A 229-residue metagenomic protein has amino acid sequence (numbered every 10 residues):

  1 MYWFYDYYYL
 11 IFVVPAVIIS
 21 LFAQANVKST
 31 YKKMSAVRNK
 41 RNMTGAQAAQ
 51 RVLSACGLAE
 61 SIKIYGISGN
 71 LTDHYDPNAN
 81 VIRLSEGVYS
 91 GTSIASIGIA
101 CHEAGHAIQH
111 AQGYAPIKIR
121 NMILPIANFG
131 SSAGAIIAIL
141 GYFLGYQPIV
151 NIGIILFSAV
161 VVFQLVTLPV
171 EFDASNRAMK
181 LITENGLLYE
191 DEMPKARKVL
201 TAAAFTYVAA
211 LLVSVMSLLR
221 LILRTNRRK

Functional and structural regions predicted by a protein language model:
M1-T30, G141, Q147-I154, V160-L165: Hydrophobic alpha-helical transmembrane segments of small proteolipidic membrane proteins, enriched in energy-coupled
Y2-W3, Q24-A127, V162-M216, L223-K229: Polar-ligand-bearing catalytic/cofactor-coordination segments of membrane-embedded or membrane-tethered inner-membrane
V13, N128-S131, A135, I154-F157: Residues within membrane-spanning alpha-helices of integral membrane proteins, especially the hydrophobic core/packing
S20, Q24, A138, G145 (+2 more regions): Hydrophobic alpha-helical segments of integral membrane proteins
I126-Y146: Post-HExxH zinc-binding segment in Zn-dependent metallohydrolases
